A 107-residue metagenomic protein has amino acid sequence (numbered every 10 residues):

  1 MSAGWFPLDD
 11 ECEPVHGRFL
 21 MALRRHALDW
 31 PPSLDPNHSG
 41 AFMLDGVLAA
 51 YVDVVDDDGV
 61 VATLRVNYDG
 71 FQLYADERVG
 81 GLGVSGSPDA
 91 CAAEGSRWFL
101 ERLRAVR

Functional and structural regions predicted by a protein language model:
M1-A49: Negatively charged, low-complexity tracts enriched in Asp/Glu with abundant Ser/Thr
E11-L23, G81-R107: Ampiphathic alpha-helical segments that act as solvent-exposed interaction surfaces
W30, L34, T63, A75-E77 (+1 more regions): Generic local-structure boundary detector
S39-L44, V60-V66, R107: Short linear motifs in intrinsically disordered
L48-E94: Intrinsically disordered, low-complexity regulatory segments enriched in Ser/Thr/Pro and charged residues
